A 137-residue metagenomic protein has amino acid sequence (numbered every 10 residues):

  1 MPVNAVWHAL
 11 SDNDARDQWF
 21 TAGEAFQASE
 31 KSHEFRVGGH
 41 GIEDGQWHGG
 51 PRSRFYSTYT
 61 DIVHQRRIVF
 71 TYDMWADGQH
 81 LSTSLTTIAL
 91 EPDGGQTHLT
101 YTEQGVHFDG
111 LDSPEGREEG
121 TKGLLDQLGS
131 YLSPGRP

Functional and structural regions predicted by a protein language model:
M1-Q27: Hydrophobic ligand-binding cavity/cleft-lining segments
V3-N4, F35-R36, T60-R67, A89-H98: A short, structured loop/turn motif at beta-sheet edges
V6, R16, G41, Y59 (+4 more regions): Hydrophobic pocket/interface hotspot
L10, W19-F20, Y72, E103 (+1 more regions): Short, flexible helix/strand-to-coil boundary loops that buttress conserved ligand/catalytic motifs in alpha/beta
Q27-D73: Glycine-rich portal/gate segments that line the openings of hydrophobic small-molecule binding cavities
V69-G123: Beta-strand/loop substructures that line and gate deep hydrophobic ligand-binding cavities in soluble
S130-P137: Short, highly charged C-terminal tails/helix-capping segments
